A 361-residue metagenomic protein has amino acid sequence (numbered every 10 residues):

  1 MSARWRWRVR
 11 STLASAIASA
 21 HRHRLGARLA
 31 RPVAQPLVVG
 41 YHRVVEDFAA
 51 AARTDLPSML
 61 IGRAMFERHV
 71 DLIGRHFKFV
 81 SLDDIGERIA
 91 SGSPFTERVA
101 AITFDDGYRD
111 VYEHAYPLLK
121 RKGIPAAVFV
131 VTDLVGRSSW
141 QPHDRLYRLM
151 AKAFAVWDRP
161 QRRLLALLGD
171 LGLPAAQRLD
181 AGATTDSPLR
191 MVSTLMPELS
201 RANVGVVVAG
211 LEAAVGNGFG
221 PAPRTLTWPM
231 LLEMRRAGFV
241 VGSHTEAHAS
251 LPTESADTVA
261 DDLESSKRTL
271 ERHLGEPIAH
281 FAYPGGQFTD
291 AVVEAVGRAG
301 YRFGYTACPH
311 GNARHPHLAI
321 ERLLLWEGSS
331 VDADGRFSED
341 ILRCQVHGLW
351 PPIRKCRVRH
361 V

Functional and structural regions predicted by a protein language model:
S2-T103, D110-Y112, S138-D158, R236 (+1 more regions): C-terminal active-site subregion of NodB/CE4 polysaccharide deacetylases
V39-V45, R98-V99, K120-Q287, H317-I320: Metal-dependent polysaccharide deacetylase catalytic core of the NodB/CE4 family, i.e., the active-site-bearing domain
D105-G107, Y112, K122, A127: Conserved beta-strand->loop/alpha-helix structural units within folded catalytic cores of enzymes with alpha/beta
